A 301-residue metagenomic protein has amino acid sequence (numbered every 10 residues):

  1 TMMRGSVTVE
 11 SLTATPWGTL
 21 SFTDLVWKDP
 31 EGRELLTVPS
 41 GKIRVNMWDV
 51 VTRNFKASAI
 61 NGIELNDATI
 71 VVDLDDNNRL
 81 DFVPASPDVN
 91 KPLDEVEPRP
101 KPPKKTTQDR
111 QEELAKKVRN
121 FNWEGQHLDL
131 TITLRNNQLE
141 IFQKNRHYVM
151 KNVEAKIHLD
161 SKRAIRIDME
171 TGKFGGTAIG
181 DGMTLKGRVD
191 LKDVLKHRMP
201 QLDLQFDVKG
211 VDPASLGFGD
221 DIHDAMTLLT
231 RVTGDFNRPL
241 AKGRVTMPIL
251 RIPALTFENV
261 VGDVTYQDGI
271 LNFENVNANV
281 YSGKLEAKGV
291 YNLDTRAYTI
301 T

Functional and structural regions predicted by a protein language model:
M2-V26: Short extracytoplasmic
G5, D24-H158, G182: Secondary-structure transition motifs
E10-T15, W27, V38-S58, I70-L74 (+8 more regions): Extended lipid/amphipathic-ligand handling interfaces
W17, R33, N145-H147, G175-M183 (+2 more regions): Solvent-exposed loop/turn segments connecting transmembrane beta-strands in outer-membrane beta-barrel proteins
D67, Q138, K173, L191-D193 (+4 more regions): Transmembrane beta-strands of outer-membrane beta-barrel pores
I132, L202-L204, A241-G243, I300: Transmembrane beta-strands of outer-membrane beta-barrel proteins
N137-L139, I167-G172, R244-I249, I270-V276: Transmembrane beta-strand segments that form the barrel wall of outer-membrane beta-barrel proteins
